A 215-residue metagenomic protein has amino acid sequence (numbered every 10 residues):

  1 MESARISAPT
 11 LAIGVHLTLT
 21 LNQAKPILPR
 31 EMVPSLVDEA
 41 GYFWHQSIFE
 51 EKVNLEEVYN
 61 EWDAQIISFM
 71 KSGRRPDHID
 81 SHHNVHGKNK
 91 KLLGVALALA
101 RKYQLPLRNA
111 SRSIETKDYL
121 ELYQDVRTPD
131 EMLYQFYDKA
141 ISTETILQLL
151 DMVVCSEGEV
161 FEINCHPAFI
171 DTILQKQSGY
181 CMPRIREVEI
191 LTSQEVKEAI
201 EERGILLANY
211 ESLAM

Functional and structural regions predicted by a protein language model:
M1-L11, H16-T20, A24-H78, K88-M215: Terminal accessory/targeting
